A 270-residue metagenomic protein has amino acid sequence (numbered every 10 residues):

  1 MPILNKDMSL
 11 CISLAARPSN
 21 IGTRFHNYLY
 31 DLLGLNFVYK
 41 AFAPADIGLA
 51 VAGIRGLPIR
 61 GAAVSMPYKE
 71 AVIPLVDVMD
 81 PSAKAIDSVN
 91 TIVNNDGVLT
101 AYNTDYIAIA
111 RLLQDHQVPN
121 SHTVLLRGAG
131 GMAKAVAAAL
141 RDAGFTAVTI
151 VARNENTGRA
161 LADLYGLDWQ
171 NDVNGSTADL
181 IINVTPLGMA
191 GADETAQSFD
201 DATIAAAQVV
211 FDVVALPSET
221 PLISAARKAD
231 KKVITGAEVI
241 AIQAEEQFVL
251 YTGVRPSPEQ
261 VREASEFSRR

Functional and structural regions predicted by a protein language model:
P2-H116, P217: Phosphate/diphosphate ligand-binding glycine-rich loop within oxidoreductases
L4-N5, V118-N120, D142-G144, S198-A207: Short, conserved loop/helix-junction motifs that constitute active-site signature segments in enzyme catalytic cores
S13, L126-R127, I150, D212: Hydrophobic Val/Ile/Leu positions in short beta-strands of Rossmann-like dinucleotide-binding domains
N103, L113, Q117-F145, A152: Glycine-rich adenosine-cofactor-binding loop
D142-A147, K228-K232: Conserved S-adenosyl-L-methionine
A143-Y165: NAD(P)-binding Rossmann-fold cofactor-contacting core
L164-V233: Rossmann-like adenosine-cofactor binding region
Q208-P258, E263-A264: Rossmann-fold NAD(P)-binding glycine/threonine-rich loop
